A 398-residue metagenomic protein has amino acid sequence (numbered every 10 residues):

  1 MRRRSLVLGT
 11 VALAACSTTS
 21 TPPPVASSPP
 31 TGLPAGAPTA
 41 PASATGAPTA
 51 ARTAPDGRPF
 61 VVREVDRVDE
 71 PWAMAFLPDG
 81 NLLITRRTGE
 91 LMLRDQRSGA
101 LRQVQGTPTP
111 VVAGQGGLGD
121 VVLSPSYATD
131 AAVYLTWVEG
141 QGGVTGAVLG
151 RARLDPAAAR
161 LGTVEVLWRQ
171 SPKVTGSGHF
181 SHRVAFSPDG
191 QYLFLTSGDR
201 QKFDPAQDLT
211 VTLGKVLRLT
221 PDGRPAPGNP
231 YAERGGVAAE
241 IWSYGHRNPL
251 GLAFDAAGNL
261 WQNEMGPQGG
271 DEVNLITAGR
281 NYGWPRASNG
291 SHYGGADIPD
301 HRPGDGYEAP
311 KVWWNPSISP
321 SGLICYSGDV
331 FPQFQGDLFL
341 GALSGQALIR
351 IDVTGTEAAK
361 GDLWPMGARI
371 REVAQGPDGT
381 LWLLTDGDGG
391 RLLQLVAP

Functional and structural regions predicted by a protein language model:
M1-V11: N-terminal secretory signal peptides and thylakoid transit peptides that target proteins across membranes
C16-V25: Bacterial lipoprotein signal-peptidase II cleavage site
S17, P29-F203, G251, N259-G266 (+3 more regions): Acidic, Gly/Ser/Thr-rich repeat motifs that build Ca2+-stabilized beta-propeller blades
V104-G114, V164-S177, D222-W242, R286-W314: Surface-exposed loop and turn segments in beta-propeller and other repeat-based domains that flank or scaffold
V148-P156, T212-P221: Beta-propeller blade signature
F194-Q201, L209, E272-R280, R286-D300 (+2 more regions): Beta-propeller blade termini and top-face loops
V237-E272: Repeat-solenoid scaffold signature
A358-Q375: Conserved blade-ending motifs and adjacent loop-strand segments that build the rim/top face of beta-propeller domains
